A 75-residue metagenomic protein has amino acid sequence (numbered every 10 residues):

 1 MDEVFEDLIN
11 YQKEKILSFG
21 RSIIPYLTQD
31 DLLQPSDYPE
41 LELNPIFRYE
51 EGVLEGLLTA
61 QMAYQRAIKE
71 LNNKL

Functional and structural regions predicted by a protein language model:
M1-Q29, E70: N-terminal acidic leader/helix
P25-Y26, A63-L75: Long amphipathic alpha-helical segments
D31-K69: Short, charge-rich amphipathic interface segments used for partner binding and complex assembly
